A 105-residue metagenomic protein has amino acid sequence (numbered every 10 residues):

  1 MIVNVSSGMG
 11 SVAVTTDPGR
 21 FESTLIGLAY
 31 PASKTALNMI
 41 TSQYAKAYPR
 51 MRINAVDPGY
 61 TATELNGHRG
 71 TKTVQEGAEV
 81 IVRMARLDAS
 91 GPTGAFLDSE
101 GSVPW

Functional and structural regions predicted by a protein language model:
M1-P49: Catalytic loop of short-chain dehydrogenase/reductase
S11, P58-E64: Short, flexible catalytic-loop segment of classical short-chain dehydrogenase/reductase
T15-P18, A55, G59: A generic structural signal for ordered alpha-helices
F21-T24, T61, V80: Generic preference for well-ordered secondary structure
L25-L28, L65, R69: Conserved short-loop catalytic and cofactor-binding motifs
T35-N38, M51, A55-P58, G67-W105: C-terminal helical subdomain
